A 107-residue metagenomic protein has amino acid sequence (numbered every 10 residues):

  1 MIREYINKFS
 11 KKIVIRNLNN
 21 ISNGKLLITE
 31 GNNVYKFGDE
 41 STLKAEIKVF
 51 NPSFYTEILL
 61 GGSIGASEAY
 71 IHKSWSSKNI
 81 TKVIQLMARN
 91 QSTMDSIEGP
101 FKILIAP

Functional and structural regions predicted by a protein language model:
M1-P107: Feature captures hydrophobic
